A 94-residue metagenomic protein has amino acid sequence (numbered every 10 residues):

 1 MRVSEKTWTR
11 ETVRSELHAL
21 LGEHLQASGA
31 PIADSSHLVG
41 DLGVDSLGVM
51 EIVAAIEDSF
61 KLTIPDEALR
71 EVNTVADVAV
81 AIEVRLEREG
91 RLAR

Functional and structural regions predicted by a protein language model:
M1-V44, G48-A54, D58-R94: Phosphopantetheine-dependent thiolation modules in NRPS/PKS and related acyl-activating systems
